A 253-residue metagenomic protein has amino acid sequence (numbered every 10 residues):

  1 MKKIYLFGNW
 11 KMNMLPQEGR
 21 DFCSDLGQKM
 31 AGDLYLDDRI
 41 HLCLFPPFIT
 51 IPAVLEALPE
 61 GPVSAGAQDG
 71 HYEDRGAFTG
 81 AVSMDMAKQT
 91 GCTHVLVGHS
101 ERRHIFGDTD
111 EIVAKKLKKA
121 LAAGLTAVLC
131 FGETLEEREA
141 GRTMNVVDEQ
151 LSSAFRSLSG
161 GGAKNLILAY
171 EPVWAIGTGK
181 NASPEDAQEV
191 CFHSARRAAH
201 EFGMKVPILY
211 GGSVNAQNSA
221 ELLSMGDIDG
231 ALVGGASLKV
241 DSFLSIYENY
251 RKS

Functional and structural regions predicted by a protein language model:
M1-S253: Active-site loop-to-helix "anion-binding N-cap" substructures in soluble metabolic enzymes
